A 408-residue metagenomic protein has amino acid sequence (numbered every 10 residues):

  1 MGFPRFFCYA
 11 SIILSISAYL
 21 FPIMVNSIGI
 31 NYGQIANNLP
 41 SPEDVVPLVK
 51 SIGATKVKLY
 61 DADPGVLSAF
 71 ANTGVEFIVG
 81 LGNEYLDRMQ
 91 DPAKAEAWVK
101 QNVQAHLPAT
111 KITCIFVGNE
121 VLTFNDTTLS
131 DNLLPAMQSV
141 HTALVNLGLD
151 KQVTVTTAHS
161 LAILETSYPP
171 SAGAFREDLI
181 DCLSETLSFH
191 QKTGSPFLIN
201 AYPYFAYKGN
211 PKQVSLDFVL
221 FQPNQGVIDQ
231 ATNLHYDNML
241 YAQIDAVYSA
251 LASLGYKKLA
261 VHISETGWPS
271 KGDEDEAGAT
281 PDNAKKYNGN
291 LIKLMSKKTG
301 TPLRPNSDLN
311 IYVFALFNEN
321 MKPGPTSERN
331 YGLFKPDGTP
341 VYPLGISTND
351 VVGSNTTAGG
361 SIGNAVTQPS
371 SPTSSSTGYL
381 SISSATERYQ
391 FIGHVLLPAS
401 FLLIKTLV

Functional and structural regions predicted by a protein language model:
M1-L14, E387-L396, L407-V408: Classical eukaryotic N-terminal signal peptides for Sec-dependent ER targeting/secretion, especially the positively
G2, F6-Y9, V66, V75-G82 (+3 more regions): Signature of small four-pass
G2-K56: Boundary/entry segment of secreted carbohydrate-active catalytic domains
Y32-N102: N-terminal carbohydrate-binding/catalytic regions of secreted carbohydrate-active enzymes
A71, K100-E274, K285, K293 (+3 more regions): Active-site region of glycoside hydrolase catalytic domains
A277-N288, E328-N330, F334: Short, electropositive alpha-helical surface patch
S327-A365: Contiguous terminal or domain-adjacent regions that often encompass a lipid-handling module or interaction segment
N349-V395: C-terminal GPI-anchoring signal of eukaryotic secretory precursors
